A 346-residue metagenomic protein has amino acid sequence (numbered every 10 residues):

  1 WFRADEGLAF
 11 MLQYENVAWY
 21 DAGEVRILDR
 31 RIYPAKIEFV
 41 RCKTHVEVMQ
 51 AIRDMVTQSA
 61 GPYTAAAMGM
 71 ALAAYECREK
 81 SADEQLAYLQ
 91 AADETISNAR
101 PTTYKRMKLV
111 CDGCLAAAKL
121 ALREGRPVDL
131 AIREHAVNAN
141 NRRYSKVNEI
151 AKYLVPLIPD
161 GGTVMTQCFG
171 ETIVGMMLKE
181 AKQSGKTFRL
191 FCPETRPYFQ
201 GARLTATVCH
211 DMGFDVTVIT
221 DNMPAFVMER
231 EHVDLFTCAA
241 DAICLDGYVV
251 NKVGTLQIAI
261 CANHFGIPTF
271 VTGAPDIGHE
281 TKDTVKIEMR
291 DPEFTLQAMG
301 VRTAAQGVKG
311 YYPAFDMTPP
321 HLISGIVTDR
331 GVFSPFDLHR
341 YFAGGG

Functional and structural regions predicted by a protein language model:
F10, Y14-E124: Long amphipathic alpha-helical segments
R31-P34, F39, K43-I52, I132-V137 (+3 more regions): Glycine/charged-rich beta-loop-alpha catalytic/anionic-binding loops adjacent to active sites
V40-M55, L154-P156, A298-G307: Short, hydrophobic/aliphatic alpha-helical segments
D54-G69, T103, M165-F169, Y312-V327: Conserved phosphate/anionic-ligand binding catalytic regions in large, soluble enzymes, centered on
R106-D160, K186-F188, C192-F236: Ligand-binding beta-strand-loop-alpha-helix segment within the catalytic cores of soluble metabolic enzymes
I173-Q183, A259: Histidine-anchored nucleotide/phosphate-binding helix
T195-G346: Conserved phosphate- and dinucleotide-binding cores of soluble alpha/beta proteins, encompassing both enzyme active
